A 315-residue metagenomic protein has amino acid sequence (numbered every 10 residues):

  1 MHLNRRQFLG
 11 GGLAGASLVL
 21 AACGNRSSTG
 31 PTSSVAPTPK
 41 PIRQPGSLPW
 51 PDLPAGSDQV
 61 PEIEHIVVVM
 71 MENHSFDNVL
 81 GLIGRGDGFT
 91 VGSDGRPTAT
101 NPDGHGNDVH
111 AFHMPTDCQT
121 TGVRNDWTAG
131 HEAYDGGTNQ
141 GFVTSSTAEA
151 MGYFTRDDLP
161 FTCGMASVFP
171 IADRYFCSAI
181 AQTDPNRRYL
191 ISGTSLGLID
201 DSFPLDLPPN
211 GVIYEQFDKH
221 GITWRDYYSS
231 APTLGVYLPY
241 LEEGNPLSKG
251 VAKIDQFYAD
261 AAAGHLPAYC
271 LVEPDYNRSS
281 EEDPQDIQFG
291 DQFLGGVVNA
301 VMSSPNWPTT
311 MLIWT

Functional and structural regions predicted by a protein language model:
H2, L9-V19, G24-T315: N-terminal pro-sequences and low-complexity stem/linker regions of secreted or lumenal proteins
